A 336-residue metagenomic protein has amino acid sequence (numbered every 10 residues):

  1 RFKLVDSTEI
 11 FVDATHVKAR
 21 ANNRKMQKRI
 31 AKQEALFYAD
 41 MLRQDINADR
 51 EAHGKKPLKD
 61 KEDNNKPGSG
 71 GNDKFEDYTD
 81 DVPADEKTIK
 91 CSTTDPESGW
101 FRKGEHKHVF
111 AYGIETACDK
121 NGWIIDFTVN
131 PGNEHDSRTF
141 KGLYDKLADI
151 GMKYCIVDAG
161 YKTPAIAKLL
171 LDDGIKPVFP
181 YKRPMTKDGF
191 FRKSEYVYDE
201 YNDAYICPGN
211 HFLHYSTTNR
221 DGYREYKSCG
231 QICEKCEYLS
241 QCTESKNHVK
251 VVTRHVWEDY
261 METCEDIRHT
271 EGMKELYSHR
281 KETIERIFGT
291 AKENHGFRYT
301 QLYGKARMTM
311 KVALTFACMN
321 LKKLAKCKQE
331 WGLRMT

Functional and structural regions predicted by a protein language model:
R1-T336: Anion-binding and metal-coordination hotspots
